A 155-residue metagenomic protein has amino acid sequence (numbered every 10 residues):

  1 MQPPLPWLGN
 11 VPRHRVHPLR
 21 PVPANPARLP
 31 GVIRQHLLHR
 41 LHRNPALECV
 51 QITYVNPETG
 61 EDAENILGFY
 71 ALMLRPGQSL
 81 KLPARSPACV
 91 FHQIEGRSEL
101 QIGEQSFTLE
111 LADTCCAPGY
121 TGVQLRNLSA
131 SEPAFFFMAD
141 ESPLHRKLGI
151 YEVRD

Functional and structural regions predicted by a protein language model:
M1-I66, Y70, E152-D155: A short, N-terminal "cap"/entry segment at the start of jelly-roll beta-barrel domains of the cupin/DSBH fold
Q51-E58, G68-R85, T108: Conserved short histidine dyad/triad with adjacent acidic residue
Y70-L72, F91, F137: Conserved hydrophobic/aromatic positions in well-ordered beta-strands
L72, S142-R146, E152: Non-heme Fe(II)/2-oxoglutarate
L74, G103-T121: Short acidic-glycine-tyrosine-enriched beta hairpin
S79, E95-S98, Y120, E141: Hydrophobic alpha-helix feature that most strongly marks membrane-spanning transmembrane helices and their immediate
L82-L111, R126, I150: A short beta-strand-loop-beta hairpin characteristic of the jelly-roll/cupin
G119-R146: Ligand-binding loop in jelly-roll beta-barrel domains
